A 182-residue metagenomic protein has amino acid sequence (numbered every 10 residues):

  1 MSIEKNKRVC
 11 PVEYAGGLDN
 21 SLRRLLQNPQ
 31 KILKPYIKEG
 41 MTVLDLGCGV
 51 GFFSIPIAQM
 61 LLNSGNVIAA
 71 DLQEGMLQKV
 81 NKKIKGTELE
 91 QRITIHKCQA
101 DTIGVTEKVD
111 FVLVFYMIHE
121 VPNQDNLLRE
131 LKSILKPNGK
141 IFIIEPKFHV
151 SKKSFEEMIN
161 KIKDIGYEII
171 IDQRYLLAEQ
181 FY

Functional and structural regions predicted by a protein language model:
K7-L26: Class I SAM-dependent methyltransferase Rossmann-like catalytic core, especially the SAM/SAH-binding loop
R23-M41: Conserved alpha-helix/loop element of class I SAM-dependent methyltransferases that forms part of the SAM/SAH-binding
M41, G65, G139: Glycine-centered, small-residue-biased loops immediately flanking beta-strands in adenine/cofactor-binding cores
L44, V50-T102: Class I SAM-dependent methyltransferase SAM/SAH-binding core
D101-V112: A short acidic, Gly/Pro-enriched loop at the edge of an enzyme's catalytic core that lines a small-molecule cofactor
D110-N123: A short SAM/SAH-binding and catalytic strip from SAM-dependent methyltransferases
D125-P137: A short glycine-rich, Lys/Arg-flanked "PGG" loop and its adjoining helix->strand segment in the class I
N138-E145: Conserved beta-strand signature within the Rossmann-like core of class I S-adenosyl-L-methionine
